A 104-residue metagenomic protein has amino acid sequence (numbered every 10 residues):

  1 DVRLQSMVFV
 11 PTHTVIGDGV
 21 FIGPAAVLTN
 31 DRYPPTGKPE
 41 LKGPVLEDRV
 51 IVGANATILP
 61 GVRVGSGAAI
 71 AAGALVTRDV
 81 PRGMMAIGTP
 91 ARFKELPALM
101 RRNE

Functional and structural regions predicted by a protein language model:
D1-V62, T89-P90, L96-A98: Flexible, glycine/small-residue-enriched loop-and-beta-strand segment within the central core of proteins
T14, V62-R63, G73-A74, V80: Short beta-to-alpha loop/turn elements within the nucleotide-binding domains of ABC transporters
S66, A74, F93-E95: Solvent-exposed, well-ordered amphipathic alpha-helical segments that flank/support binding or catalytic loops
R82-E104: Conserved beta-strand-loop-alpha-helix hinge in the C-terminal portion of ABC ATPase nucleotide-binding domains
